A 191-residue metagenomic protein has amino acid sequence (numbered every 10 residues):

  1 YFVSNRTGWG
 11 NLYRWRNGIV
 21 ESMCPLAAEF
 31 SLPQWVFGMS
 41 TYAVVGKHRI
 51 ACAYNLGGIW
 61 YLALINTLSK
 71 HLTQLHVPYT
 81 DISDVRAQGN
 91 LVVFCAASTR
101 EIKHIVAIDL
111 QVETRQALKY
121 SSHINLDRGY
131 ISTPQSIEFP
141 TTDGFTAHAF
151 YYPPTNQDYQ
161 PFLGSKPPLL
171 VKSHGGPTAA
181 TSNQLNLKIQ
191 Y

Functional and structural regions predicted by a protein language model:
Y1, R49-A51, V92-V93: Hydrophobic beta-strand positions that form the internal "hydrophobic ladder" of WD40/Gbeta-like beta-propeller blades
V3-W15, P25-V36, A53-L62, P78-Y79 (+2 more regions): A flexible loop/linker signature enriched in serine peptidases of the S9 family
R16-G18, I65-K70, L110-Q111: Short loop/turn segments that connect beta-strands within beta-propeller blades
I19-V20, T41-A43, L62, S83-V85: Short, exposed beta-strand/loop patches in secreted or surface proteins that constitute
E21-G38, S121-Q135: Surface-exposed loop and turn segments in beta-propeller and other repeat-based domains that flank or scaffold
V44-K47, A87-G89: Residue-level detector of Asp-centered blade-edge/turn motifs that repeat once per structural unit in beta-propeller
D81-Y191: Serine-hydrolase catalytic core recognition
